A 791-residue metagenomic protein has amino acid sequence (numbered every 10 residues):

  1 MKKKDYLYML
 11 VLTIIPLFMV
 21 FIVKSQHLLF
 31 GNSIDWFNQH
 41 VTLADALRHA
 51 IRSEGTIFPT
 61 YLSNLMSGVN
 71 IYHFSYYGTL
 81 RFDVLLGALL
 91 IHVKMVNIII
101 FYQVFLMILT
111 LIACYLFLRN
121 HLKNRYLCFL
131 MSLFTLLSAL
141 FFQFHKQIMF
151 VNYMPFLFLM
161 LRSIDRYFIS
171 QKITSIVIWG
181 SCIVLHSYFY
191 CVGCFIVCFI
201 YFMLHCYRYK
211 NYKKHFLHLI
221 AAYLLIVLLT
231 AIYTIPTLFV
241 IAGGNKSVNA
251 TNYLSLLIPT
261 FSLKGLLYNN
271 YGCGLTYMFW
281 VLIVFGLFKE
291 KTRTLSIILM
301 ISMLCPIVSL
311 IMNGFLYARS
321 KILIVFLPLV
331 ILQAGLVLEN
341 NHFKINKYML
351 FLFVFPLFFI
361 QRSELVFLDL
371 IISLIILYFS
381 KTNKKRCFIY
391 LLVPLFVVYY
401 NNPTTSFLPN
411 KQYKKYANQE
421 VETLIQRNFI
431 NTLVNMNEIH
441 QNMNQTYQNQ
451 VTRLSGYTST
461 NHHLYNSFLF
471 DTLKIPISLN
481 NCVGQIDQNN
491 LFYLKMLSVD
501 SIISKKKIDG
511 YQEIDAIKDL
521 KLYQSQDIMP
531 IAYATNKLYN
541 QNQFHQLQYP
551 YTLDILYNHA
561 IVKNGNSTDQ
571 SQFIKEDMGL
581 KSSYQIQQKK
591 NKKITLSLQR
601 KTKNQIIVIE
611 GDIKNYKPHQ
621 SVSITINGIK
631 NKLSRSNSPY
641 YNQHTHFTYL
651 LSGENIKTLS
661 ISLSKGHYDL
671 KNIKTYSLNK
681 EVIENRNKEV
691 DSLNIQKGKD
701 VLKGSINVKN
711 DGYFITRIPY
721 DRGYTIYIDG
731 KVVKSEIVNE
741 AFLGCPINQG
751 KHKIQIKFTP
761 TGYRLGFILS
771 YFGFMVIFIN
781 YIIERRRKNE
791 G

Functional and structural regions predicted by a protein language model:
L12-L17, Q103-H121, R125-F168, K172-Y207 (+4 more regions): Membrane-embedded helix bundles of polyisoprenyl
I15-L111, F134-M154, I241-K246, Y253-G272 (+2 more regions): Membrane-interface coil-to-helix junctions
H40-L43, S567-G791: Active-site-proximal, structured, solvent-exposed surfaces of multi-pass membrane proteins that position macromolecular
S67, Y76, P394-F407, Q426-K495 (+4 more regions): Extracytoplasmic/lumenal acceptor-recognition loop(s) of multi-pass membrane glycoenzymes
Y72-Y77, V96-I108, F134-F158, F168-I169 (+4 more regions): Membrane-interface micro-motifs in multi-pass membrane enzymes
F82, H215-I324: Periplasmic/ER-lumenal interhelical loops and adjacent helix-loop junctions in multi-pass membrane proteins
T110-L118, F156-F168, I196-L204, W280-V284 (+4 more regions): Transmembrane alpha-helical segments
Y190, I297-C305, M312-Y416, Q749-G791: Contiguous transmembrane helix-bundle modules in multi-pass membrane proteins
